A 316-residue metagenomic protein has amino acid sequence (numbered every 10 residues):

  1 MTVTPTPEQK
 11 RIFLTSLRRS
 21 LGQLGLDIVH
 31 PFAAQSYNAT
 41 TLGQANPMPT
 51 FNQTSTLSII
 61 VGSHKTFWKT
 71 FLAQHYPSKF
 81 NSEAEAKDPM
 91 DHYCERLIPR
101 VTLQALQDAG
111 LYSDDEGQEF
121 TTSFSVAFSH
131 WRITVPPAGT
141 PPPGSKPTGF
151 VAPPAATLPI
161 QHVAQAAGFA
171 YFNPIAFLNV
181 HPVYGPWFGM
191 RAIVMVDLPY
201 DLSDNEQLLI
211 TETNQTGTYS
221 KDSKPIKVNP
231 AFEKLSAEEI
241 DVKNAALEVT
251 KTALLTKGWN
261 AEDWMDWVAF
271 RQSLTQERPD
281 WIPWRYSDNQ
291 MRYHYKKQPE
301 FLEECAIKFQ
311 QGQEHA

Functional and structural regions predicted by a protein language model:
M1-A316: Auxiliary alpha/beta "docking" domains used to position bulky ligands
